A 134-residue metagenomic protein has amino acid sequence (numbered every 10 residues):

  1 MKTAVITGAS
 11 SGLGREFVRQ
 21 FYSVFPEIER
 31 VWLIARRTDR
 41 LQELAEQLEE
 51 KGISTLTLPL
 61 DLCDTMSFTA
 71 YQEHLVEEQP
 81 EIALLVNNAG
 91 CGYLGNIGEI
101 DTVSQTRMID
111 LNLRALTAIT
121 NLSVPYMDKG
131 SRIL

Functional and structural regions predicted by a protein language model:
T3-I6, L85-V86: Conserved hydrophobic beta-strands of the Rossmann-like cofactor-binding core in SDR/related NAD(P)H-dependent
S10-S11: Conserved glycine-rich cofactor-binding loop
F25-E43: Conserved glycine-rich Rossmann-like NAD(P)H-binding loop of the short-chain dehydrogenase/reductase
T38-D39, P59-A70, T102: The beta1-alpha1 cofactor-binding region of Rossmann-like NAD(H)/NADP(H)-dependent oxidoreductases
V86, I119-S123, M127: Hydrophobic positions on the long internal alpha-helix of Rossmann-like NAD(P)-dependent oxidoreductase domains
N88-Y93: Conserved NAD(P)H cofactor-binding loop of Rossmann-fold oxidoreductase domains
N96-I97, S104-I109: Substrate-binding pocket helix/loop in short-chain dehydrogenase/reductase
